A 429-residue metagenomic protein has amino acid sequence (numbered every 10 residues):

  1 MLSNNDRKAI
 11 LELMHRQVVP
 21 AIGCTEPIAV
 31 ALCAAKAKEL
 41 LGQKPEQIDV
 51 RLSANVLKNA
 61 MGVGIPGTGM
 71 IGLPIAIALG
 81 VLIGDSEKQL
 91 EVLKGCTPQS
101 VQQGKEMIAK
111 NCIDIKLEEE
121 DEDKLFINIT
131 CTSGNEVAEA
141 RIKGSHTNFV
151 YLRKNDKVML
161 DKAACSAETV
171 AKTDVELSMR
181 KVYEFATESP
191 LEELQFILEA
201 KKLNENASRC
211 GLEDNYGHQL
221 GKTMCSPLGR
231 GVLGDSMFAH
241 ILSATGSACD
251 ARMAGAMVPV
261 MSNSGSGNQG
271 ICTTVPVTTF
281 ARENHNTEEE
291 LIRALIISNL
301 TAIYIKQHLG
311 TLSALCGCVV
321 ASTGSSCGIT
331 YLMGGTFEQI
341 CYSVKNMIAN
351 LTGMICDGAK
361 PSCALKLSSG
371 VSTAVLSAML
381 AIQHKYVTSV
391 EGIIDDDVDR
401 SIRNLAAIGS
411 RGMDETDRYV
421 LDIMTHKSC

Functional and structural regions predicted by a protein language model:
M1-L11, G42-V56, S236-G255, T287-I305 (+1 more regions): Acidic-glycine-rich active-site phosphate/pyrophosphate-binding loop
L2, A21-T25, N55-V56, K143-T147 (+7 more regions): A structural signal for small-residue-enriched, beta-sheet-centric alpha/beta enzyme cores and oligomeric scaffold folds
L2, D6-L40: N-terminal signal-anchor module of multipass membrane proteins
P20-K36, V258-V275, G317-V320: Conserved phosphate/anionic-ligand binding catalytic regions in large, soluble enzymes, centered on
I28-I127, C131: Early transmembrane hairpin of solute transport permeases
K38-L40, F280-R293, I303-S369, I382-S389: Hydrophobic alpha-helical bundle architecture
K44-I48, K88-L93, D114-K116, L191-L198 (+7 more regions): Flexible, glycine/charged-enriched surface loops at secondary-structure junctions
A109-G255, D422-C429: Signature of multi-pass transmembrane helix bundles
